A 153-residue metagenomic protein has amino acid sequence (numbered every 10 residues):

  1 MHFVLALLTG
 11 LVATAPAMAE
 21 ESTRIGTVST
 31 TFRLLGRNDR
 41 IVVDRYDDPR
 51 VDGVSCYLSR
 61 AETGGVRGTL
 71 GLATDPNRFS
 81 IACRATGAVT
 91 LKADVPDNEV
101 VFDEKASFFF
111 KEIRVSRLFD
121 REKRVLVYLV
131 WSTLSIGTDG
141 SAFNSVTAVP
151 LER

Functional and structural regions predicted by a protein language model:
M1-L5: Bacterial N-terminal signal peptides that target proteins for export
T14-P16: N-terminal signal peptide c-region/cleavage motif recognized by signal peptidases
E20-A82: N-terminal secretory signal peptides
E20-G26, L34, V89-R153: Low-complexity intrinsically disordered segments
Y46-D48, A61, T86-A88, T133 (+1 more regions): Generic structural motif
A61-F109: Structured domain cores in non-transmembrane regions
